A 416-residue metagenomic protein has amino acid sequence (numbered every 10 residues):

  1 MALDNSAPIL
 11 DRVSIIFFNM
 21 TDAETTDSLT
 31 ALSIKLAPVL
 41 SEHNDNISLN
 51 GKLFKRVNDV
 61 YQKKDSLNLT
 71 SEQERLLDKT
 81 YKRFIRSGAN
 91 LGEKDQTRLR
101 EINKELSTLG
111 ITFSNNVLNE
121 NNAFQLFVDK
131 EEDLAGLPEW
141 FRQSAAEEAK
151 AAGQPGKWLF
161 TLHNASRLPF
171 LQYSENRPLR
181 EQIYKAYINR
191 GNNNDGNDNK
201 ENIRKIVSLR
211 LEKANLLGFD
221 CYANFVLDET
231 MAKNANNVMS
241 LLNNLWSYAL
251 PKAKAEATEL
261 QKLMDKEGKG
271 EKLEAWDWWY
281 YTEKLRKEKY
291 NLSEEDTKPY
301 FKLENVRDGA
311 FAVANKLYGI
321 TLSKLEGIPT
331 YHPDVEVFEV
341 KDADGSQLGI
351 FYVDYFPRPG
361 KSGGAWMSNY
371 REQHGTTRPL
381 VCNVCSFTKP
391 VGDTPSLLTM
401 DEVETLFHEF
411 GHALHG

Functional and structural regions predicted by a protein language model:
M1-L137: N-terminal helix-rich structural modules
I16-D27, Y173-R190: Short, charge-rich amphipathic alpha-helices with coiled-coil/heptad character
E42-D45, E72, P155-F160, L168-Y173 (+4 more regions): Propeptide (latency) domains of metzincin metalloproteases
L76, E105-T108, N115, N119-T161 (+3 more regions): Active-site-proximal, well-structured secondary-structure segments within enzyme catalytic domains
N164, E181, N193-N197, R204-K205: Substrate/cofactor-recognition hotspot
D195, N199, P299, L303 (+1 more regions): Alpha-helix N-cap/helix-initiation motif
L211-G218, A314, K389, T394-G416: Active-site recognition of the HExxH zinc-binding catalytic motif
